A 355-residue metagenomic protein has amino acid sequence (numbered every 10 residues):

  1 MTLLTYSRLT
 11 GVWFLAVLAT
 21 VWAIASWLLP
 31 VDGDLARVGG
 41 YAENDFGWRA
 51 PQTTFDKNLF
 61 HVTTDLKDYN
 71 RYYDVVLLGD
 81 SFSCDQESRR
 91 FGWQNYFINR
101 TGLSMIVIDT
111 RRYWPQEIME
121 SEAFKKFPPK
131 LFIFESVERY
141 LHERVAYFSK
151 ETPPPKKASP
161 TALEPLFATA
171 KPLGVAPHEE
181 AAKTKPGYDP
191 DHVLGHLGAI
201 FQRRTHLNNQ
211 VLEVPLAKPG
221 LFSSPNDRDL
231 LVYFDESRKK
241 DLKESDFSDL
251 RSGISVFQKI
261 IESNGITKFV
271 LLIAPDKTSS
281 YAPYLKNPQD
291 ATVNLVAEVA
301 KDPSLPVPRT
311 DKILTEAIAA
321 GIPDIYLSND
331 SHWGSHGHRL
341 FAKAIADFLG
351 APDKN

Functional and structural regions predicted by a protein language model:
M1-N355: Extracellular glycan-modifying ectodomains
